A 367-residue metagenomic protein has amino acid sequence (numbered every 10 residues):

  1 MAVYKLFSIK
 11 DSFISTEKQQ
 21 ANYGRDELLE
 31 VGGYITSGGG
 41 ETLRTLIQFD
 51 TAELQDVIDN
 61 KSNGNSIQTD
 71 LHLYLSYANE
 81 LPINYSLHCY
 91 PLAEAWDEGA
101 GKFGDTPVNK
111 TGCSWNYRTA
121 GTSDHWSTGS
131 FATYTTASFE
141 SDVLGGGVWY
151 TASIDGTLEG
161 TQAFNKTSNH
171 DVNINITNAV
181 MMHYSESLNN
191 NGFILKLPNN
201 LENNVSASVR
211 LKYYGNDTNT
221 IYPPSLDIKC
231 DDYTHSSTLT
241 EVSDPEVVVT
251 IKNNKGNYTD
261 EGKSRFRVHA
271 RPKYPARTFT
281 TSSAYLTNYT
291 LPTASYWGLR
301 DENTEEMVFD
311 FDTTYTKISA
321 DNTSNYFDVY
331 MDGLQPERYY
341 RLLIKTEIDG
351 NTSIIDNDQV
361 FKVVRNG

Functional and structural regions predicted by a protein language model:
M1-N257, H269-R271, S295-G298, N303-I318 (+1 more regions): Secreted, disulfide-rich extracellular signaling modules
S66, L188-N190, E261-K263, P292 (+2 more regions): Extracellular Ig-like/FN3 beta-sandwich strand-entry sites
P82, N204-Y213, R277-T280, G350-D358: Beta-sandwich strand segments
L195-P198, F327, D332-T352, D356: Internal, hydrophobic beta-strand segments that form the core of beta-sheet-rich folds
P245, I348-G367: Short beta-strand elements
R265-R267: A short beta-strand segment in extracellular, disulfide-stabilized domains
A276-N303: Short flexible loop/turn segments that cap and initiate beta-strands
